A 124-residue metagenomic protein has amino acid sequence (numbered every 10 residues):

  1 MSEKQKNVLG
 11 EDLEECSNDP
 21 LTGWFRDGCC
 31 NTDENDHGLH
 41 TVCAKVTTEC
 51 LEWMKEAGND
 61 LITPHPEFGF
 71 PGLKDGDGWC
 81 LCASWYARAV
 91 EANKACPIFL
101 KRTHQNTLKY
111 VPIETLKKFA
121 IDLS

Functional and structural regions predicted by a protein language model:
M1-E49, I113, A120-D122: Extended boundary segments
K45-D60: Short, basic/aromatic beta-hairpin or loop at an interaction surface
I62-G69: Short alpha-helix capping/helix-loop boundary micro-motifs
Y86-K109: Short, compositionally biased
H104-S124: Glycine- and charge-enriched low-complexity intrinsically disordered segments
